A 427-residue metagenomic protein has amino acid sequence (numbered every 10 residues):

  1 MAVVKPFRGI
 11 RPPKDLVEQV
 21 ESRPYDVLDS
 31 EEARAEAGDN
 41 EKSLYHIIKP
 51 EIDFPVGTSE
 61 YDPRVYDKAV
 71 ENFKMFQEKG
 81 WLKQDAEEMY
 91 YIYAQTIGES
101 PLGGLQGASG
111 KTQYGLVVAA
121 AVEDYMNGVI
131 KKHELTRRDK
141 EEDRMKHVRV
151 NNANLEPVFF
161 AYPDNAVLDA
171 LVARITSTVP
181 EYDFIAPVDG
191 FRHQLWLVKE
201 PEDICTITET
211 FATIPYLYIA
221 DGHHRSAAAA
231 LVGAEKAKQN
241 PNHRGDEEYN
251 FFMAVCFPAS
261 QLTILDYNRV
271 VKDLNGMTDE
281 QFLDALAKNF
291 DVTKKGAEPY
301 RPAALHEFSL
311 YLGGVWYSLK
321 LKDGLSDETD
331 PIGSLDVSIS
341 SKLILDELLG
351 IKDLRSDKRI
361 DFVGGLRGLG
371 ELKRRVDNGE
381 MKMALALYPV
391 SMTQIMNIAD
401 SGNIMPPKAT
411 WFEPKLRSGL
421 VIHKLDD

Functional and structural regions predicted by a protein language model:
M1-D427: Surface-exposed, charge/polar-rich loops and edge strands
